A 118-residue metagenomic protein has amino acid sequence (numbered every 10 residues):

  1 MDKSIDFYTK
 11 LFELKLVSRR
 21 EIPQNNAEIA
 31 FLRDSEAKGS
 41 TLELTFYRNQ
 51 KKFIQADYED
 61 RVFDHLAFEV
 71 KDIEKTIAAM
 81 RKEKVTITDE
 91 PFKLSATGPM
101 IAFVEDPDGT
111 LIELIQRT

Functional and structural regions predicted by a protein language model:
M1-D2, N49-K51, Y58-L111: Vicinal oxygen chelate
M1-G39, K82: Core segments of cupin and vicinal oxygen chelate
L32-A37, V104-P107, R117: Active-site beta-strand termini and strand-to-loop segments that position acidic
T41, L111-L114: Short glycine-/small-residue motifs
L42-T45, F53-A56: Unchanged
F46-N49, R117: Acetyl-CoA-dependent GNAT
